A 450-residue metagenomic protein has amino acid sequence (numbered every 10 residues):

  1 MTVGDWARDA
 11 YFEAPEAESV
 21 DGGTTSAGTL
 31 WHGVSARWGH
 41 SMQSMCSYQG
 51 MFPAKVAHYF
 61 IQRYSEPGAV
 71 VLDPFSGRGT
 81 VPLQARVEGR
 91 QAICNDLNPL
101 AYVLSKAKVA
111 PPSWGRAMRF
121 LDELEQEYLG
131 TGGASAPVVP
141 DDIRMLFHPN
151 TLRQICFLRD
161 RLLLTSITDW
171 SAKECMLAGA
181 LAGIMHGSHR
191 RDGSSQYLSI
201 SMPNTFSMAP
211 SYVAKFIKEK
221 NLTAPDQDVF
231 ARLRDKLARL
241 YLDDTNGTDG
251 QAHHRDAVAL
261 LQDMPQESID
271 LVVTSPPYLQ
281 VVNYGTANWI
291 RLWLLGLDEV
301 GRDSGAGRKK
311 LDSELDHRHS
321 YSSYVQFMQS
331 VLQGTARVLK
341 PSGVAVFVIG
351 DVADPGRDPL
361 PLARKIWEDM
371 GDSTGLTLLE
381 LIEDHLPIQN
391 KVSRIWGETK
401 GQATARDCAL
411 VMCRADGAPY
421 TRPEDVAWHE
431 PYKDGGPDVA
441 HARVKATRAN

Functional and structural regions predicted by a protein language model:
M1-E66: S-adenosyl-L-methionine
A57, A69-E88, A92-P99, S105 (+5 more regions): Conserved proline-anchored active-site loop of SAM-dependent methyltransferases that bridges a beta-strand
L100-T165, L297-E314: Conserved phosphoryl-transfer catalytic core
I155-T274, L279-Q280: SAM-dependent nucleic-acid methyltransferase catalytic core
E174, K310-E380: Conserved Class I SAM-dependent methyltransferase catalytic core
I269-L271, P277-V344: SAM-dependent methyltransferase catalytic-core segment centered on the flexible catalytic loop and adjoining short
G375-Y432: Class I S-adenosyl-L-methionine
E424-N450: Short, cationic low-complexity segments
